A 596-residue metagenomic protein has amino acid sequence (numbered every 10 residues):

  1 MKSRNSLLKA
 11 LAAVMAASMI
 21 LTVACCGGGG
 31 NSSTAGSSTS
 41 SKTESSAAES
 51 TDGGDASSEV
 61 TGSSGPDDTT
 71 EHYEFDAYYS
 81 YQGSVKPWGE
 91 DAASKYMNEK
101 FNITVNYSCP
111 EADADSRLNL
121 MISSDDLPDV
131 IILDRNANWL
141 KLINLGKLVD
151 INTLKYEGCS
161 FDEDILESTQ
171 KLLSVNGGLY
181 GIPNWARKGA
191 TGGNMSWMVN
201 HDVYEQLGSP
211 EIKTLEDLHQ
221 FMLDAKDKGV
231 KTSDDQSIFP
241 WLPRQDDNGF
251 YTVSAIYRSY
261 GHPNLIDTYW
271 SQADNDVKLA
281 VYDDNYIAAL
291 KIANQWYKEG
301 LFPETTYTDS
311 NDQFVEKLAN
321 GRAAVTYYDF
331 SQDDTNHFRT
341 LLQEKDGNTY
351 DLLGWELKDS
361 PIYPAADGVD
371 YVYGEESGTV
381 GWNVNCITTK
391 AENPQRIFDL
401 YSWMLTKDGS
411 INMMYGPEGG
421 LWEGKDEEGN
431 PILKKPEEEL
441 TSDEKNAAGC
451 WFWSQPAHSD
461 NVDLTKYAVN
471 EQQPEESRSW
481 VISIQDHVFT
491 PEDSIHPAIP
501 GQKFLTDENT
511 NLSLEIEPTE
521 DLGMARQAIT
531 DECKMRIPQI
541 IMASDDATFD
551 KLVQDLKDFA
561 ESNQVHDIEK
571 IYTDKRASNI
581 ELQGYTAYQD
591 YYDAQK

Functional and structural regions predicted by a protein language model:
K2-L11: Bacterial N-terminal signal peptides that target proteins for export
A12, C26-D217, Y251-A255, N264-Y269 (+2 more regions): Conserved N-terminal structural module of periplasmic/extracytoplasmic solute-binding proteins
M15, M19-V23: Hydrophobic core
Y81-G89, T191-G193, W197, E205-E211 (+2 more regions): Extracytoplasmic/periplasmic substrate-binding proteins
W139-L172, M222-K226, Q236-Y269, A324-Y350 (+1 more regions): Carboxylate/His-rich catalytic cores and anion/metal-binding grooves
G178-Y251, S271-K317, R322, T326-D329 (+2 more regions): Helix-loop-helix "hinge/cap" segment bordering the ligand-binding cleft or interdomain interface
R322-D329, T335-W451: Structured mid-domain segments that build the active-site/substrate or prosthetic-cofactor binding neighborhood
D408-M535: Conserved small-residue motifs centered on glycine
